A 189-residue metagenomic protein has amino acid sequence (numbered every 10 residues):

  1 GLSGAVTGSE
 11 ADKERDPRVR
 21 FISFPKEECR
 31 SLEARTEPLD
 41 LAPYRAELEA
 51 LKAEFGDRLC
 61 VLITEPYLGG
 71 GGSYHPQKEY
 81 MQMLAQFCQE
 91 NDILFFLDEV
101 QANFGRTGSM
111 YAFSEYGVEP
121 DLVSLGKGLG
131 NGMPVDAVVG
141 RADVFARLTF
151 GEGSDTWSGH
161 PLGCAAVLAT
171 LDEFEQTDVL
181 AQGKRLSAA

Functional and structural regions predicted by a protein language model:
G1-A189: Conserved N-terminal phosphate-binding loop of PLP-dependent enzymes in the Aspartate aminotransferase
